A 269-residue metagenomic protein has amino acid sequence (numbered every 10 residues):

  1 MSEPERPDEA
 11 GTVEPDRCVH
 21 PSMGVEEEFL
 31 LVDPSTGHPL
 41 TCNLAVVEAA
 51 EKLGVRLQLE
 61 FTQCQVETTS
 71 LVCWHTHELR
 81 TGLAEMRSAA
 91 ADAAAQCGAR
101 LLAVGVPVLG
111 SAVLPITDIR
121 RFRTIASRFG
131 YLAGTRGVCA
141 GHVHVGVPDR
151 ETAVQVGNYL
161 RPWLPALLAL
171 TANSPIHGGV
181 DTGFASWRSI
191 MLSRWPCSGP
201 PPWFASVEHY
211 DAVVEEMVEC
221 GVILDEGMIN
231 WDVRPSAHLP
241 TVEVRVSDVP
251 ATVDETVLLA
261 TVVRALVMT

Functional and structural regions predicted by a protein language model:
S2-L132, G137-V138, P240, T261-T269: Terminal catalytic/cofactor-binding subdomain
R17, E78, P148, A251 (+1 more regions): Conserved aromatic-histidine-acidic binding/catalytic patches
H38-P39, H77, T152-V154, V253: Intrinsically disordered, low-complexity acidic/polar segments
L79-R80, A166-L168, E255-T256: A short, polar/proline- and glycine-enriched secondary-structure boundary/capping micro-motif
R121, G137-C139, G146-T252: Loop-rich catalytic cores of soluble enzymes, especially ATP-dependent carboxylate-amine ligases and other
S247-T269: Internal helical hairpin/lid segments
